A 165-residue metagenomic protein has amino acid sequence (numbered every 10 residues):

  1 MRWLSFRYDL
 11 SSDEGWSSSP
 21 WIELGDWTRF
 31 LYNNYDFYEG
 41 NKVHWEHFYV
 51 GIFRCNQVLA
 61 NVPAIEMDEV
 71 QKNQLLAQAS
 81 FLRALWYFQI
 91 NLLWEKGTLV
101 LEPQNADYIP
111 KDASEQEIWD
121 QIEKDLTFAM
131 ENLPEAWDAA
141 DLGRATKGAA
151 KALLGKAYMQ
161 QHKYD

Functional and structural regions predicted by a protein language model:
M1-G15, Q57, Q116: Acidic, glycine-rich segments characteristic of secretory precursors and extracytoplasmic regions
W21-W94, Y108-E117, L126-L142: Conserved, well-structured interaction surfaces
Y49, F53, G148, A152-L153: A structural signal for well-ordered alpha-helical segments within the folded catalytic domains of diverse enzymes
N91-L93, T98, Q160-D165: Short coil/turn linking the two alpha-helices of tandem helical-hairpin repeats
P103-D107: Short edge-strand/loop segments of extracellular domains
A139-T146, Y164-D165: Outer-membrane beta-barrel proteins
